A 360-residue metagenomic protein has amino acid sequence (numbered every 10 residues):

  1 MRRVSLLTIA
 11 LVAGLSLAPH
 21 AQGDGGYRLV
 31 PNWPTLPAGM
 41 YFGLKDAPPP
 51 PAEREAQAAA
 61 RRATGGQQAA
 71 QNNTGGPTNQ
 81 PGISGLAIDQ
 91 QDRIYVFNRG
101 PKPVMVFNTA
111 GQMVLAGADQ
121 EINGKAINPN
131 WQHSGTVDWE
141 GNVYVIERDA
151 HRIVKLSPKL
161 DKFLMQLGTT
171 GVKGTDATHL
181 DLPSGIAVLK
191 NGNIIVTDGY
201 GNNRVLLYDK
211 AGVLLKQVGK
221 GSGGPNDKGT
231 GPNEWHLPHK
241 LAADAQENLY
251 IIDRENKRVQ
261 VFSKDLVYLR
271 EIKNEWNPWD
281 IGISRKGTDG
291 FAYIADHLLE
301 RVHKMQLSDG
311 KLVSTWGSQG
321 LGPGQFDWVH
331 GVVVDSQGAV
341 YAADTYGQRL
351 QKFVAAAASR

Functional and structural regions predicted by a protein language model:
T8-S16: Bacterial N-terminal signal peptides
P31-G75, A118-A126, L164-T178, V213-N233 (+1 more regions): Surface-exposed loop and turn segments in beta-propeller and other repeat-based domains that flank or scaffold
Y41-D46, N72-Q91, I122-N142, V172-N193 (+3 more regions): Beta-rich, blade/repeat-based domains predominating in secreted/periplasmic proteins but also intracellular
I94-R99, V145-R148, V196-G199, L249-R254 (+2 more regions): Conserved beta-strand positions in repeat-built beta-propeller and related beta-rich domains
P101-P103, A150-R152, G201-N203, N256-R258 (+2 more regions): Short glycine/acidic-enriched loop and turn motifs that connect beta-strands
N108-Q112, S157-L160, D209-V213, S263-V267 (+2 more regions): Short loop/turn segments that connect beta-strands within beta-propeller blades
D327-R360: Blade-level signature of beta-propeller repeat domains, shared across WD40, Kelch, NHL, RCC1 and BNR/Asp-box propellers
